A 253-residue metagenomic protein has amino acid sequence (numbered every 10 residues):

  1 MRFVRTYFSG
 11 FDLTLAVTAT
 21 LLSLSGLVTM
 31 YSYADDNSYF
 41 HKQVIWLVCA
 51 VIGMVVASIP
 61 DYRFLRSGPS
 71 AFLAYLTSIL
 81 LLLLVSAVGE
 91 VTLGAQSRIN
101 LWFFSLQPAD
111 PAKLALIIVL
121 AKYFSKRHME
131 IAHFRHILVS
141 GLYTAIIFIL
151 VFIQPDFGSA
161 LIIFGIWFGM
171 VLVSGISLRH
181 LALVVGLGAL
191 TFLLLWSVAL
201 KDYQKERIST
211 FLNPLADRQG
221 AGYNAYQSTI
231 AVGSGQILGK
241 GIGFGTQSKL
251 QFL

Functional and structural regions predicted by a protein language model:
M1-A19: N-terminal membrane topogenic signal
A16-L24, V28-Y226: Hydrophobic alpha-helical transmembrane segments of multi-pass inner membrane proteins, especially in bacterial systems
T210-L253: TM-adjacent membrane-interface loops and short helices in multi-pass inner/ER membrane proteins
